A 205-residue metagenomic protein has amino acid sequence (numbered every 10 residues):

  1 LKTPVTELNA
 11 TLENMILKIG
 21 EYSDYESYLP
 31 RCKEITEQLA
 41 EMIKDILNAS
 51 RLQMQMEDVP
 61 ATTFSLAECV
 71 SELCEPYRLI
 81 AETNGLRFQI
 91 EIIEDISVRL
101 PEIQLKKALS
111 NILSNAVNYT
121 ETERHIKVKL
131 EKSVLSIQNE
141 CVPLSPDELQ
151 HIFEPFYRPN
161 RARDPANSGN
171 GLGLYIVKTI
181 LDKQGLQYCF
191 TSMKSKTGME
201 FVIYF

Functional and structural regions predicted by a protein language model:
I16-S23: Short acidic helix/loop segment immediately C-terminal to the autophosphorylated histidine in two-component histidine
R31-L39: Short alpha-helical segment of the dimerization/phosphotransfer core of two-component systems
P60-T63, E82, R87-S97: Conserved catalytic submotifs in the C-terminal HATPase_c
A116-V117: Short helix-loop "hinge" at the ATP-lid/N-box region of the Bergerat-fold HATPase_c
L144-R158: Short conserved segment of the HATPase_c
G173, V177: Short alpha-helical Gxxx[C/S/T] motif in the catalytic ATP-binding
G185-M193: Glycine-rich ATP-binding loops of the HATPase_c
